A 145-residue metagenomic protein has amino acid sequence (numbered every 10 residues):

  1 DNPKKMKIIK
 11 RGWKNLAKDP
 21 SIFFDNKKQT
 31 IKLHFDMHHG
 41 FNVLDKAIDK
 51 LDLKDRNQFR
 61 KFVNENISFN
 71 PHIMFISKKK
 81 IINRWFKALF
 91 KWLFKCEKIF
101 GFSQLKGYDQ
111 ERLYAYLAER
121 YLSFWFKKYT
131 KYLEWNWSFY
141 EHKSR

Functional and structural regions predicted by a protein language model:
D1-R145: ER/Golgi luminal nucleotide-sugar-dependent glycosyltransferases, focusing on the catalytic module
